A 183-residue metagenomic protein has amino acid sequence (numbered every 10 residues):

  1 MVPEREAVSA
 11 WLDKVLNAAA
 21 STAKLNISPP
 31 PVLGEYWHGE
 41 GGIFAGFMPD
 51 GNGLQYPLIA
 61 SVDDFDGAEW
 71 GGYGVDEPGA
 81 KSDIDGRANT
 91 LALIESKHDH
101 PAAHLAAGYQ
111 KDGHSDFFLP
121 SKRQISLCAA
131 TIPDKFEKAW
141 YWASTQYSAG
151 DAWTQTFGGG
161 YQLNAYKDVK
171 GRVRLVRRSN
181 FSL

Functional and structural regions predicted by a protein language model:
M1-G113, K167, R174-L183: Short, compositionally biased
M1-L12, D99, H114-D116, K122-L183: C-terminal, surface-exposed recognition/capping segments
